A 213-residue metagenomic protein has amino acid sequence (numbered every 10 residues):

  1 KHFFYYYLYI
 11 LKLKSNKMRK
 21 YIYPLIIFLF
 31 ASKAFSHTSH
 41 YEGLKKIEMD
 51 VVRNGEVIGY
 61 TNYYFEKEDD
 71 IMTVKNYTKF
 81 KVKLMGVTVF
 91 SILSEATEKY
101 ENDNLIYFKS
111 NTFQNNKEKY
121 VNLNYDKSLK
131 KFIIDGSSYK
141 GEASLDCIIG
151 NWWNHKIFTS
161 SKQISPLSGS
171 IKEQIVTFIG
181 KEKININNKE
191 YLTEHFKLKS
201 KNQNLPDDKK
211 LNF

Functional and structural regions predicted by a protein language model:
K1, K12-K14: Polybasic, lysine-rich low-complexity intrinsically disordered segments
F3-Y9, F30: Aromatic (phenylalanine/tyrosine) cluster motif
K14-Y21: Positively charged n-region of N-terminal signal peptides that target proteins for export
Y21-F30: Sec-dependent N-terminal signal peptides
A34-T38: Boundary at the C-terminal end of the N-terminal hydrophobic targeting segment
E42-L44, N111-L205: Solvent-exposed helix/loop surface patches that form functional interfaces
K45-K127: N-terminal mature ectodomain segment of secretory-pathway/periplasmic proteins
K75, S91, T193-F213: Gly/Pro-enriched, hydrophobic low-complexity segments that function as extracytoplasmic propeptides/linkers
